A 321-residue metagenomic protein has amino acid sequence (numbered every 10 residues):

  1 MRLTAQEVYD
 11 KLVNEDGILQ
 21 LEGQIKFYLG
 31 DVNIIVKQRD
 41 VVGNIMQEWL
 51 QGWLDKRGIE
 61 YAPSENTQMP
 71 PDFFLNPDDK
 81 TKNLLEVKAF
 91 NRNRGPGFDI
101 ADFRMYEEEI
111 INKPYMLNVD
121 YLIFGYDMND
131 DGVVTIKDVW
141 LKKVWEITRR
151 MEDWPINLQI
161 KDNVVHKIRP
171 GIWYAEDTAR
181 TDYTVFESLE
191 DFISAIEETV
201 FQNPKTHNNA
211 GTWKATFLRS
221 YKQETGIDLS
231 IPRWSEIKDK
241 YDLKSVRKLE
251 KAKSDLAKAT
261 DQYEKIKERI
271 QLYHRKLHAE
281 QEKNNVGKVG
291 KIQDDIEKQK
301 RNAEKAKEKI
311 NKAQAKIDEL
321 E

Functional and structural regions predicted by a protein language model:
M1-M69, A89-A257, Y263, R269 (+2 more regions): Nucleic-acid endonuclease domains
T67-P77: Beta-rich nucleic-acid/ligand-interaction surfaces
F73-L75, N83-N91: Conserved catalytic cores of phosphodiester-cleaving nucleases, focusing on short active-site segments
P77-D79, N129-D130: Short acidic-glycine loop/turn motifs at beta-strand connectors
T81-N83, D120: Conserved active-site beta-strand-loop modules that form the wall/rim of enzyme catalytic pockets and either contain
K82, Q293-I296, K300, K307 (+1 more regions): A generic structural signal for ordered secondary structure
T260-I296, N302: Extended alpha-helical coiled-coil "stalk/arm" regions that act as elongated linkers or oligomerization scaffolds
E319-E321: Short acidic DE-rich linear segments
